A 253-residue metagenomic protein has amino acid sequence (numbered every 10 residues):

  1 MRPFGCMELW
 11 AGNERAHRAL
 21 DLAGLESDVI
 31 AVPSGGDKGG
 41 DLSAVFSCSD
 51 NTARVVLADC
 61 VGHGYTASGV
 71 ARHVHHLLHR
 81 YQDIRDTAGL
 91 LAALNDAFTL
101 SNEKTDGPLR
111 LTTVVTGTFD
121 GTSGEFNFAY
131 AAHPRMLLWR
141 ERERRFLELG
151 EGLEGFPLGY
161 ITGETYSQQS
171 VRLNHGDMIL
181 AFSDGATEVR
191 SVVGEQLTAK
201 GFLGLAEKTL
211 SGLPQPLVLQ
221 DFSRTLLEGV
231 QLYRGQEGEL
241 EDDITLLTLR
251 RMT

Functional and structural regions predicted by a protein language model:
M1-L180, E228, L232-T253: … and, occasionally, acidic/histidine-rich disordered N-termini of signaling adaptors
V70-R72, G194-L197: Short, glycine/charged-enriched secondary-structure capping and boundary segments
L77, L205-T209, T225, G229: Generic non-transmembrane alpha-helical segments
R85-L91, S211-S223: Short, charged, surface-exposed loops that flank catalytic or proteolytic processing sites
L138-E141, R190-Q196: Cytochrome P450 core scaffold surrounding the K-helix E-X-X-R motif and the conserved "meander" helix-loop region
D184: Conserved catalytic-loop aspartate of Hanks-type protein kinases
Q196-S211, P216: Divalent-cation-assisted or electrostatically stabilized phosphate/pyrophosphate-binding catalytic cores
